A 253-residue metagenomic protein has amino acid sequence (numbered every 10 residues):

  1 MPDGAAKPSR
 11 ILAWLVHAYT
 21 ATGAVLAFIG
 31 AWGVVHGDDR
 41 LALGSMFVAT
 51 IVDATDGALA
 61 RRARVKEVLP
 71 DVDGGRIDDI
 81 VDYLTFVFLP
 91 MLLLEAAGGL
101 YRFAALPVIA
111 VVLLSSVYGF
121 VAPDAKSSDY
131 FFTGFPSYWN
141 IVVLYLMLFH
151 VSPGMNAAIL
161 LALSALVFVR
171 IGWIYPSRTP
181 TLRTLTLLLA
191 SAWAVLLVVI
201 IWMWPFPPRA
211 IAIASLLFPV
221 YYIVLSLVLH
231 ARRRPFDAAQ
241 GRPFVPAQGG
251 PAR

Functional and structural regions predicted by a protein language model:
M1-D3, F132-R253: C-terminal membrane-associated helical module and adjoining short loops/tails
G4-V65: Active-site-proximal cofactor/substrate-binding loop regions of enzyme domains
P8-A18, V72-I80, A125-T133, P176-T184: Short, amphipathic, aromatic/basic-enriched membrane-interface segments that mark the entry/exit of transmembrane
V16-A21, R62-G119: Multi-pass membrane catalytic core of lipid/isoprenoid biosynthesis enzymes
T20-G33, V52-G57, V81-F86, Y130-Y138 (+1 more regions): Hydrophobic alpha-helical transmembrane segments
I29-M46, I80, L84, F88-I109 (+2 more regions): Helix-coil boundary and interhelical linker segments in multi-pass alpha-helical membrane proteins
M46-D53, V111-G119, L163-R170, S215-Y222: Alpha-helical transmembrane segments of multi-pass membrane proteins
A58-E67, S115-Y130, F168-S177, V224-A231: C-terminal ends of transmembrane helices
